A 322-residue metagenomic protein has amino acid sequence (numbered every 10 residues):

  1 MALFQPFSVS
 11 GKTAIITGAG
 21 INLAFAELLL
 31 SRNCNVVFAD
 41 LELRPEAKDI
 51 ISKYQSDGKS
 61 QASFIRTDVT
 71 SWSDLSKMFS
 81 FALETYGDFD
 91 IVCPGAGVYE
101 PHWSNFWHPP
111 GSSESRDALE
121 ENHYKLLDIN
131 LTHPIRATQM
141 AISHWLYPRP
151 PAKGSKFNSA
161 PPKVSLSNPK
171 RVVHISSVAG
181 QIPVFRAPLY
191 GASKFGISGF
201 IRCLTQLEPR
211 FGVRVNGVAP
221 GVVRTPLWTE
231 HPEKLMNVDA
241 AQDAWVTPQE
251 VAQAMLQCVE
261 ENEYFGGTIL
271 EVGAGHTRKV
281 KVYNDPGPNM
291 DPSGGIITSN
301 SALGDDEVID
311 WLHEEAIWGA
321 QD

Functional and structural regions predicted by a protein language model:
A2-V37: Canonical Rossmann dinucleotide-binding motif of NAD(H)/NADP(H)-dependent dehydrogenases/reductases, specifically
R32-D49: Conserved glycine-rich Rossmann-like NAD(P)H-binding loop of the short-chain dehydrogenase/reductase
G87, I182, G191, S198 (+3 more regions): Active-site-adjacent segment of SDR/Rossmann-fold oxidoreductases
V98-Y124, Y147-S165, R186-L189: Conserved mid-core segment of classical short-chain dehydrogenase/reductases
T138, S193: Active-site helix of classical SDR
S177: Residue(s) in the substrate-gating loop at a strand-loop-helix junction that position the organic substrate next
G217, K234-P288, P292-D322: C-terminal helical subdomain
